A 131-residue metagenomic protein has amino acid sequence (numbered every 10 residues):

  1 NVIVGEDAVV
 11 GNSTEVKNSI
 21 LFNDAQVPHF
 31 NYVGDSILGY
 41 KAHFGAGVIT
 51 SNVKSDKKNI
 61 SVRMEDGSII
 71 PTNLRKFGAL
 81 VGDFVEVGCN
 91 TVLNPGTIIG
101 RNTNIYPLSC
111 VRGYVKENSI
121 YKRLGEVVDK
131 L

Functional and structural regions predicted by a protein language model:
N1: Glycine-rich phosphate/diphosphate-binding loop of Rossmann-like nucleotide-binding domains
G5-G11: Surface-exposed extracellular loop regions of Gram-negative outer-membrane beta-barrel proteins
N12-S13, N18-L131: Glycine-rich hexapeptide-repeat left-handed beta-helix
